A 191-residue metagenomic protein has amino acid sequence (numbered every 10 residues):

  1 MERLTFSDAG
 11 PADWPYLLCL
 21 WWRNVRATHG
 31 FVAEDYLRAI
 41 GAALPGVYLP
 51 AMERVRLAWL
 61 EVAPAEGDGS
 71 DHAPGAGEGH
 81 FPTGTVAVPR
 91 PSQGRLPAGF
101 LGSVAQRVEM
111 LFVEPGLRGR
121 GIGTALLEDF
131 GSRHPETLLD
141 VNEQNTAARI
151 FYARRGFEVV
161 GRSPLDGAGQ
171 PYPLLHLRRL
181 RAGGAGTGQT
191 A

Functional and structural regions predicted by a protein language model:
L4-C19: A short beta-loop-alpha structural element at the N-terminal edge of CoA-dependent acyl/N-acetyltransferase catalytic
C19-V47: Conserved GNAT-fold acetyl-CoA-binding loop/helix
R23, E136-L138, N142-R149, R154-R155 (+1 more regions): C-terminal "cap" of GNAT-fold acetyltransferases
G46-W59, R107: A short helix-loop-beta-strand connector motif used in the catalytic cores of GNAT acetyltransferases and, in some
E53-E66, T83-G99: Conserved beta-hairpin
R56, G99-L101, Q106, L111 (+1 more regions): Conserved GNAT-family N-acetyltransferase fold
R107-R118, N142: A short, internal acetyl-CoA/4′-phosphopantetheine-binding micro-motif in the GNAT/acyltransferase core
G116-D129: Conserved acetyl-CoA pyrophosphate-binding loop and the N-cap/start of the following alpha-helix in GNAT-like
